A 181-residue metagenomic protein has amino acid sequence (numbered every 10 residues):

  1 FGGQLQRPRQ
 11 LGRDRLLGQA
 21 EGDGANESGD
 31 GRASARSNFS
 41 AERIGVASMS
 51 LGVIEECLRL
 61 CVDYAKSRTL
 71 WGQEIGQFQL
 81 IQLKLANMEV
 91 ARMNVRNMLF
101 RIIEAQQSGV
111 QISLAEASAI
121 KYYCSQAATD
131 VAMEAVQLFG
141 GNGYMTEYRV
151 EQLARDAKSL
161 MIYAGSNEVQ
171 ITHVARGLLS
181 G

Functional and structural regions predicted by a protein language model:
F1-D23, G29, S34-G181: Alpha-helical interface subdomain recognition
